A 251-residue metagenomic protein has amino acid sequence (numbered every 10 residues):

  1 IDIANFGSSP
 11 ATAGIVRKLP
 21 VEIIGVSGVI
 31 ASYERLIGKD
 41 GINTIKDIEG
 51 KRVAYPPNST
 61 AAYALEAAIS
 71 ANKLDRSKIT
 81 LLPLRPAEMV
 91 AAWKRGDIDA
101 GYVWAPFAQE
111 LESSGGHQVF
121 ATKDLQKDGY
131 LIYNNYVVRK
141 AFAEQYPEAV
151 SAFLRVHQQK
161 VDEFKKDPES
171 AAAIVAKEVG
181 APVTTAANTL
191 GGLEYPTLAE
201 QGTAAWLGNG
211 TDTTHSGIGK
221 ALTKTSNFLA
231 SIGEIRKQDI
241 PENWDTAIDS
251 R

Functional and structural regions predicted by a protein language model:
I1-A92, D99-A105, Q118, T122: Short, glycine-/small- and polar/acidic-enriched structural segments that line small-molecule recognition paths
I3, A13-R17, K39, I45 (+11 more regions): Structured segments of extracytoplasmic/periplasmic soluble domains in secreted or envelope-associated proteins
S8, E88-V179: Pocket-lining segment of extracytoplasmic ligand-binding domains
I23-I24, F120, A172-I174, A187 (+1 more regions): Short, hydrophobic secondary-structure boundary micro-motifs
R76-I79, G180-G191, I235-N243: Short, surface-exposed acidic
E144-S231: Secondary-structure end/capping motifs
G219-R251: Conserved C-terminal helix/tail region of periplasmic/extracytoplasmic solute-binding proteins
